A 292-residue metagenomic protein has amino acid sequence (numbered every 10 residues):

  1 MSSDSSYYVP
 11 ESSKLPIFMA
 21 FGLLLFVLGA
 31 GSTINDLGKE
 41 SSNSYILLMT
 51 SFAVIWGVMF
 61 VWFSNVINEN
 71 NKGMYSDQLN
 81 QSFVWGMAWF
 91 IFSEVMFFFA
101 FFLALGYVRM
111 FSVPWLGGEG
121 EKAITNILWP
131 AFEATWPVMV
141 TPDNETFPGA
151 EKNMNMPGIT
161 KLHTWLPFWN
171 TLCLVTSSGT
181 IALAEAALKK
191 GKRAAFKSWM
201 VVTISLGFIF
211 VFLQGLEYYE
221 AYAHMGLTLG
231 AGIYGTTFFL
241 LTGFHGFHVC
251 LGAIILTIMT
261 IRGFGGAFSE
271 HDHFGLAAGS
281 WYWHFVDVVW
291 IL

Functional and structural regions predicted by a protein language model:
M1-L292: ...captures the hydrophobic TM-helix bundle architecture rather than a specific catalytic motif, and can also fire on
